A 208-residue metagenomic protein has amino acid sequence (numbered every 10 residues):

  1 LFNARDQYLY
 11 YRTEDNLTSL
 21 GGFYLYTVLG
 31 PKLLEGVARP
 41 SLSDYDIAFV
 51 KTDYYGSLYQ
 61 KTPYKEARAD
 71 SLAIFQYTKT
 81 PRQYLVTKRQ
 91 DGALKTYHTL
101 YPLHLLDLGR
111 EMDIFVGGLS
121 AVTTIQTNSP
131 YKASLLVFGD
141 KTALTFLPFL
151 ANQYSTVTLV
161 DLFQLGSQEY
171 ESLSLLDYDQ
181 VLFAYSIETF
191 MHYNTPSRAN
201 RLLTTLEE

Functional and structural regions predicted by a protein language model:
L1-E208: Extracellular glycan-modifying ectodomains
